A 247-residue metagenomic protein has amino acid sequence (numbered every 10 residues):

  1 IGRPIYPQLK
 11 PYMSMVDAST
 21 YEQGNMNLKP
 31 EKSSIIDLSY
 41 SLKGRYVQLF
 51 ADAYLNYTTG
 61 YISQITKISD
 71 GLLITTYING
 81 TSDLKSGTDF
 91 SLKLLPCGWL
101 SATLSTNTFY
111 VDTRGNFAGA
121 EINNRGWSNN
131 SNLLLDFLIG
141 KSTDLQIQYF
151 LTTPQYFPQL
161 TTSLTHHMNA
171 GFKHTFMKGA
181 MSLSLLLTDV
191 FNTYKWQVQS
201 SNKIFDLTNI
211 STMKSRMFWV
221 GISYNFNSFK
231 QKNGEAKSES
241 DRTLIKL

Functional and structural regions predicted by a protein language model:
I1, S34, Y40, A51-Y57 (+5 more regions): Transmembrane beta-barrel strands of outer-membrane/channel proteins
I1-I35, L55-T75, Q155, V190-I204: Surface-exposed extracellular loop regions of Gram-negative outer-membrane beta-barrel proteins, predominantly
I1-I5, R45-V47, N56-G60, C97-W99 (+4 more regions): Structural signature of outer-membrane beta-barrel domains
G2, T108-T113, S128-F176, T188-F191 (+1 more regions): C-terminal beta-barrel architecture of Gram-negative outer-membrane proteins
P4, F176-L247: C-terminal beta-signal and adjacent terminal beta-strands/loops of Gram-negative outer-membrane beta-barrel proteins
Q23-N25, K29, G44, Q48-S105 (+2 more regions): Outer membrane beta-barrel strand-and-loop segments of large Gram-negative receptors, especially TonB-dependent
L28, L38-L42, T88-L94, L133-F137 (+3 more regions): Residues on the lipid-exposed face of transmembrane beta-strands in outer-membrane beta-barrel proteins
Y46-L49, G98-A102, K141-I147, K178-L183 (+1 more regions): Repeated loop/turn-to-beta-strand initiation elements of outer-membrane beta-barrel proteins
